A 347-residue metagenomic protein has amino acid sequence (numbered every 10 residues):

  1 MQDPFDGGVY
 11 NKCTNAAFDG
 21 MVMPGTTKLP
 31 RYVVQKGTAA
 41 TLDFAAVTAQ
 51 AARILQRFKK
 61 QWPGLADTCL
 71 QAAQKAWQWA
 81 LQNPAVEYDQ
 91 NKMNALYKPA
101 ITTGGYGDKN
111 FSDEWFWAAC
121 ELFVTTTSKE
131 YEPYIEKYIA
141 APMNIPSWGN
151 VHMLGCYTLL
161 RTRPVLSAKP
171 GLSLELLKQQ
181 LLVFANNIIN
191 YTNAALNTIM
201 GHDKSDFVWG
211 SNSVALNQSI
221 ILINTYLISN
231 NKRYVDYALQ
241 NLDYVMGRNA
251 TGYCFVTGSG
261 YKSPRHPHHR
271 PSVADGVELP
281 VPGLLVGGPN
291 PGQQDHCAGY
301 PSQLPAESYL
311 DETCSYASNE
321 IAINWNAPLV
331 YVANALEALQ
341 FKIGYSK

Functional and structural regions predicted by a protein language model:
M1-G8: Carboxylate/His-rich catalytic cores and anion/metal-binding grooves
K12-I54, T102-K137, N150-A194, S205-K347: Aromatic (Trp/Tyr) and acidic
R57-L65, E87-A100: Short helix/loop segment immediately N-terminal to the Walker
Q74-Q78, P84-A85, D89: Hydrophobic, small-residue-rich alpha-helical packing segments that form membrane-like cores
Y138-P146: Solenoid-like repeat scaffolds
N197-I199: Helix-rich interaction surfaces within compact, conserved domain-sized segments that mediate assembly or partner
